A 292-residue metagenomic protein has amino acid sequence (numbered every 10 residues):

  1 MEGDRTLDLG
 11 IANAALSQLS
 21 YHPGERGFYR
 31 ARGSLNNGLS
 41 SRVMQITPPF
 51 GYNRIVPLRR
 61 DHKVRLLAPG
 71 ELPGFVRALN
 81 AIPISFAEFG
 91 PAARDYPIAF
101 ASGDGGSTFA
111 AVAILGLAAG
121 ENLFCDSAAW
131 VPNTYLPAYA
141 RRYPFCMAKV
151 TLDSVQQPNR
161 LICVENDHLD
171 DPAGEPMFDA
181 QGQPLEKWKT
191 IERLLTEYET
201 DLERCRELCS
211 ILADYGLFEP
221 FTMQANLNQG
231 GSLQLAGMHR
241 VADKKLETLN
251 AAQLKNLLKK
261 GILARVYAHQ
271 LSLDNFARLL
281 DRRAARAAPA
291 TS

Functional and structural regions predicted by a protein language model:
G3-T6, S17: Short glycine-rich, low-complexity segments
Q18-H22, Y29: Low-complexity, intrinsically disordered or signal/transmembrane-proximal segments
R26-G38: N-terminal, intrinsically disordered charge-dense segments
L39-L115: Short, extreme N-terminal leader segments that mark the start of a protein/domain
A101, T108-F178: Aromatic- and glycine-enriched beta-alpha-beta binding-site module
M147-S292: A contiguous, surface-oriented mixed alpha/beta subdomain in the mid-to-C-terminal portion of proteins that forms
